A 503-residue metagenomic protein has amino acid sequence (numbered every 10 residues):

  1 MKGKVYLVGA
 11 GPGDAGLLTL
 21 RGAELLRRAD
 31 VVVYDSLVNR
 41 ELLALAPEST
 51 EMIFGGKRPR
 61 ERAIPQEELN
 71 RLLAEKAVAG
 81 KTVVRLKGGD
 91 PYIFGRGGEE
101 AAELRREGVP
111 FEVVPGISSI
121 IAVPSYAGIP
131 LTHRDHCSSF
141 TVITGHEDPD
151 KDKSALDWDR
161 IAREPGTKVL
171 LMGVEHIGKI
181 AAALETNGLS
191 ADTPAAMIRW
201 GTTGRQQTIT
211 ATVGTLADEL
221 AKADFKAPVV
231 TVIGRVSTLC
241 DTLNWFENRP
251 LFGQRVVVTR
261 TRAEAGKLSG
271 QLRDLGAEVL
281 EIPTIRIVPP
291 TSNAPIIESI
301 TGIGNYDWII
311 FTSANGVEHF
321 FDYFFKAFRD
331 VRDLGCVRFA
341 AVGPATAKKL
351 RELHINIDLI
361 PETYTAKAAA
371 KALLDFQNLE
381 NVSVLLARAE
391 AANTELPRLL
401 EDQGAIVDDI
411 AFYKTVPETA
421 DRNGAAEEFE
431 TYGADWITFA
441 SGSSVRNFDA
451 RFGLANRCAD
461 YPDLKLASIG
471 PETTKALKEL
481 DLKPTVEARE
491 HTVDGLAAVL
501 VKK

Functional and structural regions predicted by a protein language model:
M1-A15, L20-I117, A122, K222 (+4 more regions): Class I S-adenosyl-L-methionine
K4-L7, D30-V32, T50-I53, K81-R85 (+12 more regions): Structural motif
A23, E99-F111, G128-R134, T186 (+3 more regions): A glycine- and small-aliphatic-rich helix-loop capping segment at beta-alpha/alpha-beta transitions that lines
A23-E24, A74, A102, D159 (+4 more regions): Alpha-helical segments flanking ligand/cofactor-binding loops in enzyme cores
R40, L69-K76, Y126-P130, S154-W158 (+1 more regions): Short, charged beta->alpha transition segments
S49, V113-P124, S139-K151, E175 (+2 more regions): Conserved beta-alpha
N70-S125, P130, G166-A182, T193 (+1 more regions): A glycine-rich beta-strand to alpha-helix segment that forms a phosphate/ribose-binding loop at ligand/cofactor sites
E147-A196: Conserved anion/nucleotide-ligand pocket segment
